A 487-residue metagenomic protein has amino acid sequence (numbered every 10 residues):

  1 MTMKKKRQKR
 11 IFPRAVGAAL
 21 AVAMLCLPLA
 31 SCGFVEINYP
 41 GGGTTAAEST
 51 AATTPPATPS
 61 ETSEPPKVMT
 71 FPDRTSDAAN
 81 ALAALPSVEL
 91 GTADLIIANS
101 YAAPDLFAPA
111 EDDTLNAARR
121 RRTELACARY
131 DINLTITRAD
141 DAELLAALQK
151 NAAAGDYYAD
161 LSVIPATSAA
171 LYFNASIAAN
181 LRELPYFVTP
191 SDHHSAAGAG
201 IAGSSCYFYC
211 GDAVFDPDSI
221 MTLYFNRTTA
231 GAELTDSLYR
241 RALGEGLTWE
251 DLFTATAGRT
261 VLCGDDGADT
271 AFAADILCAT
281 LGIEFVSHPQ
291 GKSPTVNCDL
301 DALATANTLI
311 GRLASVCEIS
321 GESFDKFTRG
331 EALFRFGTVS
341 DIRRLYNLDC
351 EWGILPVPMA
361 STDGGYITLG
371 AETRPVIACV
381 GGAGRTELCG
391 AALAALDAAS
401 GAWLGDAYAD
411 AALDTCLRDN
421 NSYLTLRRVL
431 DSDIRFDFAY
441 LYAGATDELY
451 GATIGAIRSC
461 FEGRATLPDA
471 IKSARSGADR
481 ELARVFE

Functional and structural regions predicted by a protein language model:
T2-R7, L29-A170, W403, R464-E487: Conserved N-terminal structural module of periplasmic/extracytoplasmic solute-binding proteins
P66-L95, D140-A142, A166-M221: Hinge/lid segment of periplasmic solute-binding proteins
A142-A179, D192-C210, E250-T260, I342-L345 (+1 more regions): Pocket-flanking alpha-helical
D156-S162, A166, A202-L223, E245-V296: Extracytoplasmic/periplasmic solute-binding protein
R182, Y186-D192, R241-G244, I283-A304 (+1 more regions): Short, solvent-exposed loop/beta-turn-alpha elements that line the ligand-binding surface or hinge of extracytoplasmic
F253-T256, H288-E322: Glycine-centered hinge/linker elements that transmit conformational signals in sensory and ligand-binding systems
Y346-L413: Extracytoplasmic/periplasmic substrate-recognition and gating elements
G381-T386, G390, S400-E487: Conserved C-terminal helix/tail region of periplasmic/extracytoplasmic solute-binding proteins
